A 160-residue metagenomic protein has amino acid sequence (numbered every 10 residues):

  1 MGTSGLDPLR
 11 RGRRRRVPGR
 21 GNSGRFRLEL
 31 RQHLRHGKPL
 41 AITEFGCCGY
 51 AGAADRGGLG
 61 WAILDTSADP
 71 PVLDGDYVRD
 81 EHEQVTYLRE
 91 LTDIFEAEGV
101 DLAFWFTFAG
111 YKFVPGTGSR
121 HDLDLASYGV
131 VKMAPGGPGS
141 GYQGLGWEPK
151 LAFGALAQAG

Functional and structural regions predicted by a protein language model:
G2-L73, R89-E96, D101-F104: Glycoside hydrolase catalytic-domain groove-lining segments
G5-P8, D80, A152: Generic detector of short, well-ordered, non-transmembrane alpha-helical segments enriched in hydrophobic residues
R13-G21, V72-E83, G136-W147: The substrate-binding groove and active-site-proximal loops of carbohydrate-active enzymes, especially glycoside
G19, C47, G52, I63 (+6 more regions): Intrinsically disordered, low-complexity regions enriched in small/polar residues
V85, I94, F104-G160: Aromatic-rich peripheral "rim/lid" segments of glycoside hydrolase catalytic domains that contact and position glycan
